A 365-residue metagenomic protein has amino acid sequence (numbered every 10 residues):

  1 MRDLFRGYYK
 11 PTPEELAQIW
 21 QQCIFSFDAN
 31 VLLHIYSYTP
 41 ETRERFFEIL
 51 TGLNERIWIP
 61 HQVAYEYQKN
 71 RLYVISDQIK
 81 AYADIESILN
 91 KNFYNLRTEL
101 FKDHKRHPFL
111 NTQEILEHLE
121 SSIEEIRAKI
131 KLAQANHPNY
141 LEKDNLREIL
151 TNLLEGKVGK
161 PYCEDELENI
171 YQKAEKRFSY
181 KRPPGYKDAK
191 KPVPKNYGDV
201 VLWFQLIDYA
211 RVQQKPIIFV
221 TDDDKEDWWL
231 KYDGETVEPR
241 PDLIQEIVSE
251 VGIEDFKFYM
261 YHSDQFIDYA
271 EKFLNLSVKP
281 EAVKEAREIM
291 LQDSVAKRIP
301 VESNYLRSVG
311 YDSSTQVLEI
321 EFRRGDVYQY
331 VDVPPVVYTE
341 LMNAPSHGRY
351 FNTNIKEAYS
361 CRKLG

Functional and structural regions predicted by a protein language model:
R2-I217, D224-Q292: Active-site-proximal, substrate-binding regions of enzyme catalytic domains and RNA-binding/basic surfaces
Q18-Q21, S37, T42-G52, M290-G365: Acidic/histidine-enriched, beta-strand-rich ligand/metal-binding domains
I218-V220, E319-I320: Conserved active-site loop/cleft motifs that coordinate metal ions or position small ligands
